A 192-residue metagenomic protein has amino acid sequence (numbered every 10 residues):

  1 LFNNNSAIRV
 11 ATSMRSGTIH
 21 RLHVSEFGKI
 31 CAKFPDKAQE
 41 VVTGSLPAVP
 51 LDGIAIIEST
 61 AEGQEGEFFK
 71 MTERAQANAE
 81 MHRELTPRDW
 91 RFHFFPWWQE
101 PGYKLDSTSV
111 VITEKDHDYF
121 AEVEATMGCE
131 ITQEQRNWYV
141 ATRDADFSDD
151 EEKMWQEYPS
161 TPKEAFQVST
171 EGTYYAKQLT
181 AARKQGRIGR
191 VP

Functional and structural regions predicted by a protein language model:
L1, S13, G17, C31-P35 (+5 more regions): Hydrophobic alpha-helical scaffolding
L1-A48: Conserved RecA-like ASCE ATPase "motif II neighborhood" in helicase/translocase motors
L1-M14, F69-E80, A176, T180-K184 (+1 more regions): Conserved nucleotide-state-sensing and coupling region of NTP-binding domains
N5, I19, D52-G53, W90 (+1 more regions): Active-site lining segments that contact anionic ligands and/or coordinate catalytic metals
R9, H23, I56-I57, H93-F94 (+1 more regions): Structured core elements
T12-S13, T60, W97, S160: Active-site donor-binding loop signature of nucleotide-sugar glycosyltransferases
K29-E134: ASCE P-loop NTPase helicase motor core
P101-P192: ATPase catalytic-site recognition across NTP-hydrolyzing enzymes
